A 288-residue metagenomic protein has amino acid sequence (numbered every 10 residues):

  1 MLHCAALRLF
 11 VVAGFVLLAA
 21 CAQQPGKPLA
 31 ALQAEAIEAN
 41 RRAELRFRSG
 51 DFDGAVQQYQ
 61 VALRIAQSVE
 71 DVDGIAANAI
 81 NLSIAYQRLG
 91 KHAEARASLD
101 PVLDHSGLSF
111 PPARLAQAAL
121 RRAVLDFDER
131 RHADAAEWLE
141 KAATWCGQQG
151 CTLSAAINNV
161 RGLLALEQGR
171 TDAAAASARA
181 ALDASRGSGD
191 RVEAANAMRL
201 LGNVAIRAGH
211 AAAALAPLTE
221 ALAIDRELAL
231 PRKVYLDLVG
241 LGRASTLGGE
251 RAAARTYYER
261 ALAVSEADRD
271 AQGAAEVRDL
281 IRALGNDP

Functional and structural regions predicted by a protein language model:
M1-C21: Sec-dependent bacterial lipoprotein signal peptides
C21-D73, A77: N-terminal leader/linker segments that initiate helical-solenoid repeat arrays
K27-A30, Q67-D71, L108-P111, G147-C151 (+3 more regions): Short coil/turn linkers that connect adjacent helices within long alpha-helical scaffolds, especially alpha-solenoid
A39-R42, R46, Q58, I75-Y86 (+14 more regions): TPR/Sel1-like alpha-solenoid repeat signature
